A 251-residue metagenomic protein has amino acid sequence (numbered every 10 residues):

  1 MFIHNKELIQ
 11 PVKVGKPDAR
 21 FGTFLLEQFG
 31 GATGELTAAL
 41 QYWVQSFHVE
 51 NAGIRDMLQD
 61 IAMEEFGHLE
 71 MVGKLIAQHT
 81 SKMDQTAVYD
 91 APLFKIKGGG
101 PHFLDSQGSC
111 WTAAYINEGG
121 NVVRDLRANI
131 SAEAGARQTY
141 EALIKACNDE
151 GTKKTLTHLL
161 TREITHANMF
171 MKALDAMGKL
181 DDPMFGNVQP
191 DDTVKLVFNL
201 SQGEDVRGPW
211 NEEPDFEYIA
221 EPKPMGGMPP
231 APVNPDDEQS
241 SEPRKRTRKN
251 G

Functional and structural regions predicted by a protein language model:
M1-G251: Non-heme di-metal
